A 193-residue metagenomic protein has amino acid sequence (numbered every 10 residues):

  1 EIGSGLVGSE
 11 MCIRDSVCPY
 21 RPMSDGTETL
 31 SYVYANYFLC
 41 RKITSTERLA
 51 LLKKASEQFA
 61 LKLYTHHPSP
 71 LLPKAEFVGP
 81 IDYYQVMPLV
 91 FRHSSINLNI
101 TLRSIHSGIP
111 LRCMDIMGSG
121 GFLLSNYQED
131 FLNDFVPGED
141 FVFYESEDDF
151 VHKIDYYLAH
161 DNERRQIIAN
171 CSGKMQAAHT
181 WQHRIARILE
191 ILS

Functional and structural regions predicted by a protein language model:
E1-G8, C12-I13: Single conserved hydrophobic/aromatic residue that forms the stacking wall/gate of nucleotide- or nucleobase-binding
S4, F38-I43, Q85-P88: Short N-terminal helix-initiation segments at or just after the protein's N-terminus
V7, E57, R92: Structured loop/turn residues at beta-strand edges in well-structured enzyme cores
R14-Q58, Y64: Alpha-helix-centered segments that form part of catalytic cores
Q58-F59, G120: Glycine-centered loop/turn motif at secondary-structure junctions
F59-A60, S95: Loop/turn elements at helix/coil->beta-strand transitions in domains of secreted/extracellular proteins
H66-Y83, M87-S193: Catalytic binding pocket for nucleotide-activated donors in carbohydrate/polymer assembly enzymes
